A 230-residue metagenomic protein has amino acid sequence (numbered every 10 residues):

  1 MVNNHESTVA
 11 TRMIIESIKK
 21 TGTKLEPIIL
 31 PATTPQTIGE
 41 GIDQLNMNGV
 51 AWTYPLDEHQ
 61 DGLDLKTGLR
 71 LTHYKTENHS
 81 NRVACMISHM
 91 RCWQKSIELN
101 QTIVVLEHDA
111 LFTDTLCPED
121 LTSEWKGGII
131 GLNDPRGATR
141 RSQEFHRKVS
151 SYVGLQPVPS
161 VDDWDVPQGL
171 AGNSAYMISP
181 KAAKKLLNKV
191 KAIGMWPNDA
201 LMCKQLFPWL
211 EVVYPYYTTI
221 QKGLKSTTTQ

Functional and structural regions predicted by a protein language model:
M1-L106, A110-Q230: An acidic/histidine-cluster motif and surrounding catalytic segment that typifies divalent-metal-assisted enzyme active
